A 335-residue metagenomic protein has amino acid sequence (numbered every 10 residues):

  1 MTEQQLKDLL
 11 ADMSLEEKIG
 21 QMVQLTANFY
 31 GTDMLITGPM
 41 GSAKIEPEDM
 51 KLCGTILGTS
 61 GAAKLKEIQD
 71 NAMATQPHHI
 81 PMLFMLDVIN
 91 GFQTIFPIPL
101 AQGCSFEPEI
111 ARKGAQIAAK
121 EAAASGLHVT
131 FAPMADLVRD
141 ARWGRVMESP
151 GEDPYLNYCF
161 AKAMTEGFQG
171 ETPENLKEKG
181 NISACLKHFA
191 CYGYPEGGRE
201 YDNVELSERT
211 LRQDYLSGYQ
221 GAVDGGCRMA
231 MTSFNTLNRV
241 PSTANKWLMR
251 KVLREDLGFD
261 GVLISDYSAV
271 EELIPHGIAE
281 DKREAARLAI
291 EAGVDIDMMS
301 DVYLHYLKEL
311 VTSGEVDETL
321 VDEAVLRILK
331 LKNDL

Functional and structural regions predicted by a protein language model:
M1-L335: Glycoside hydrolase catalytic-domain context in secreted enzymes
